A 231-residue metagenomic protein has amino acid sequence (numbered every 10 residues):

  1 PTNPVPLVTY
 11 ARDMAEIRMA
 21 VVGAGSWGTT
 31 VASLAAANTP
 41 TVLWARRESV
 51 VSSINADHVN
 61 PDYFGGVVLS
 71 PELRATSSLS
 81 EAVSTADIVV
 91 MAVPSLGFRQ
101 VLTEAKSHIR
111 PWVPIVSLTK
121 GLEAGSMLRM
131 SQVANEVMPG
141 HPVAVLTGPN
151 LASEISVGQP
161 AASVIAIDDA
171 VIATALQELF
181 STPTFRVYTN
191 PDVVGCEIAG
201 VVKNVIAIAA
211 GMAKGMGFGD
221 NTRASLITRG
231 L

Functional and structural regions predicted by a protein language model:
P1-D13: Short, Lys/Arg-enriched N-terminal segments with co-localized hydrophobic residues within the first ~10-30 amino acids
M14-V67, R74-S77, E104: NAD(P)+-binding Rossmann beta1-loop-alpha1 motif at the extreme N-terminus of oxidoreductases
G25, T29, W44, E48 (+10 more regions): Electropositive phosphate-/nucleotide-binding environments in soluble metabolic enzymes
L69, T76-S84, I88-P160, L176: Rossmann-like NAD(P)(H) cofactor-binding subdomain of soluble oxidoreductases
E72-R74, F185: Short, conserved active-site loop motifs that form the nucleotide-linked donor/cofactor pocket
G97, H108, V133-V143, P160-L231: Internal alpha-helical scaffold of NAD(P)-dependent oxidoreductase catalytic cores
